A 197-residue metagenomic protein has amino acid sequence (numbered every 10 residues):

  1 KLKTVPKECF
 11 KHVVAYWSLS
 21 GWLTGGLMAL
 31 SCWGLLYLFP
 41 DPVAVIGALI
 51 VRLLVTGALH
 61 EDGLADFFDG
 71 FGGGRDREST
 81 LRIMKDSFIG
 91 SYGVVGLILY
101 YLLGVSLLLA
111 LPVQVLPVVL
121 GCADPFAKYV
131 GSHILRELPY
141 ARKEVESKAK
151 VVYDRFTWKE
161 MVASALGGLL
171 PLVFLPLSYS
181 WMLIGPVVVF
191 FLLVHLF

Functional and structural regions predicted by a protein language model:
K1-G57, G73-S79, D86-S87, Y92-F197: Hydrophobic alpha-helical transmembrane segments
L59-G63: Juxtamembrane transmembrane-helix boundary signature
